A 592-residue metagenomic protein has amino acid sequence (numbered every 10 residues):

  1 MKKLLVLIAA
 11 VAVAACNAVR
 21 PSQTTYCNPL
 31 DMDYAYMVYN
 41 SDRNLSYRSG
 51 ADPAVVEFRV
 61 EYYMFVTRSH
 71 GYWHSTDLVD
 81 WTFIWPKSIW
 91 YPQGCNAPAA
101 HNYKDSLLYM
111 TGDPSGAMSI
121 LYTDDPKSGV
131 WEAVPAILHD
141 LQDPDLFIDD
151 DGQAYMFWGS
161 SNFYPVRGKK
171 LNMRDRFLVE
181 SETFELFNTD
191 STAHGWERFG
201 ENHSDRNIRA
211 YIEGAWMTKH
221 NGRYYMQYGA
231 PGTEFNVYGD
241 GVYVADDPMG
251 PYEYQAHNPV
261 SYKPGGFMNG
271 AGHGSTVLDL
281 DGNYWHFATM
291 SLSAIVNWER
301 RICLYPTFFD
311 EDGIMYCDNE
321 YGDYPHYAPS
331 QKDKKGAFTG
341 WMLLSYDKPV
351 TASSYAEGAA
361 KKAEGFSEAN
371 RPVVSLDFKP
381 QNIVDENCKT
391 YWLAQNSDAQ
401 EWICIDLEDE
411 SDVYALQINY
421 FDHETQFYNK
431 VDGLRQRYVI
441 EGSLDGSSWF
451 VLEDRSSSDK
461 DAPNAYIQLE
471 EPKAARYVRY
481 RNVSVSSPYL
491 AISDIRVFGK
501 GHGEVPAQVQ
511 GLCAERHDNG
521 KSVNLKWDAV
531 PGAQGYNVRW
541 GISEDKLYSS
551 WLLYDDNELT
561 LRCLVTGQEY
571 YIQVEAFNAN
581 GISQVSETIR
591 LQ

Functional and structural regions predicted by a protein language model:
V19-N207, K219-G266, D281, T289-K334: Beta-rich carbohydrate-recognition and catalytic domains
K169, Y438-I440, Y536-V538: Short beta-strand elements bearing conserved aromatic residues within extracellular beta-rich modules
M315, D323-D385, D422-R437, K473-R476 (+1 more regions): Juxtadomain low-complexity/linker regions and immediately adjacent membrane-anchoring helices
D385-V451, P463-Q508, D528, T566 (+1 more regions): Aromatic, loop-rich ligand-recognition surfaces of beta-strand-rich domains
A399, D459-N464, L552-L559: Short, solvent-exposed loop/turn segments in extracellular or other extracytoplasmic domains
F498-G532, T566, N580-Q592: Pro/Thr/Ser/Gly-rich low-complexity, intrinsically disordered linker/stalk tracts
A529-D556, Q573: Extracellular low-complexity, O-glycosylation-prone stalks/linkers
L561-I582: Beta-strand-rich modules
